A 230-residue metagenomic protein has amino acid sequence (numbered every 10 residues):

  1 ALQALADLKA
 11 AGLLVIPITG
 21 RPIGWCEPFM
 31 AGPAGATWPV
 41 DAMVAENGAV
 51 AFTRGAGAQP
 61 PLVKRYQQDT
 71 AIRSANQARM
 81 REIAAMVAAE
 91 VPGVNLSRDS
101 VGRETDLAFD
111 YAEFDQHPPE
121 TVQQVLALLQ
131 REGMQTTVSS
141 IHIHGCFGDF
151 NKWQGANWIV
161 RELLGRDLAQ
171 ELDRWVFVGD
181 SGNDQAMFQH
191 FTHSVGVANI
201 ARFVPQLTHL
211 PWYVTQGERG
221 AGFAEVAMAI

Functional and structural regions predicted by a protein language model:
A1-D99: Active-site phosphate-binding/coordination module
A11-I16, P39-D41, D173-W175, T192-H193 (+1 more regions): Short active-site oxyanion
G20, W175-S181, V197-I200: Glycine-rich beta-to-alpha transition loops that act as phosphate-gripper elements at the mouths of alpha/beta enzyme
C26-M30, A156, M187-F191, V204-L207: Hydrophobic packing residues within well-ordered alpha-helices of enzyme cores
A36-P39, N47, E132, H190-F191 (+1 more regions): Short, structured coil segments at secondary-structure junctions
E82-V176, S181-H190: Conserved acidic, metal-coordinating active-site core of Asp-based, Mg2+-dependent phosphoryl-transfer enzymes
S194-I230: Asp-based, Mg2+/Mn2+-dependent phosphohydrolase catalytic module
